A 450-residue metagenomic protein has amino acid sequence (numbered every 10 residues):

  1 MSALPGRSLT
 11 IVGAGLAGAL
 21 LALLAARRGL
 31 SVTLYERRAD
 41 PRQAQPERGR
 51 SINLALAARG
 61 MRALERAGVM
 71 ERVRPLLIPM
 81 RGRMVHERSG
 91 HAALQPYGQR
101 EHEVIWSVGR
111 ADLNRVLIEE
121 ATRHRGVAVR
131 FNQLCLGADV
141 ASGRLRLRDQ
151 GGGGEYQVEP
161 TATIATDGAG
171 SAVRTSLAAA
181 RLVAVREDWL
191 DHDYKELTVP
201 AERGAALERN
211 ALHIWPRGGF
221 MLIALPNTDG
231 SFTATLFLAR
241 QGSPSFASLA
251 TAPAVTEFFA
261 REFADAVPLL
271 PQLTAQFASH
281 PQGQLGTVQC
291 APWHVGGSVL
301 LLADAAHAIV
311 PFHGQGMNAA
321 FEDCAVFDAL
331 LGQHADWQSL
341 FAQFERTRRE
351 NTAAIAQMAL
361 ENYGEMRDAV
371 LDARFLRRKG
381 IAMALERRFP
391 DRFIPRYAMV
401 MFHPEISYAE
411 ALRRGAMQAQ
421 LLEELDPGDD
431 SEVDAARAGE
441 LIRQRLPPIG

Functional and structural regions predicted by a protein language model:
S2-S8, A57-E196, A252, I449: Conserved N-terminal helical subregion
A3-P5, A329-G450: C-terminal helical "tail/cap" subdomain of flavin- and related membrane-associated enzymes
T10-R27, L197, P281-L371, S407 (+1 more regions): Conserved mid-domain beta->alpha element of the FAD-binding
A17, D40, G170: Conserved Rossmann-like nucleotide-cofactor binding loop
A26-G49: Glycine-rich FAD pyrophosphate-binding loop
L34-Y35, A165, L302: Generic enzyme active-site microenvironment
P75-P79, R261-A278, D336-Q343, T352-Q357: Acidic/histidine metal-binding catalytic segments
E119, Q133-G137, S142-L285, Q289-V295: Conserved FAD-binding catalytic core of PHBH/FMO-like flavoproteins
